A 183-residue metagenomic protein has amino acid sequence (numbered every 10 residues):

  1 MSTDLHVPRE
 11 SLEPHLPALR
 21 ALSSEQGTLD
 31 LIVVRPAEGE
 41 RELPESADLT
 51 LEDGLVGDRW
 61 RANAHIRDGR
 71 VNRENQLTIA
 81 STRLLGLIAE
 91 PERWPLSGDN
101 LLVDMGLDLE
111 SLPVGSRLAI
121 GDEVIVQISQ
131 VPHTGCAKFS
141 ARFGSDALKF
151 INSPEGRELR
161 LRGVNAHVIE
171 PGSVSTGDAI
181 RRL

Functional and structural regions predicted by a protein language model:
M1-L183: Metal-cofactor-dependent catalytic cores
